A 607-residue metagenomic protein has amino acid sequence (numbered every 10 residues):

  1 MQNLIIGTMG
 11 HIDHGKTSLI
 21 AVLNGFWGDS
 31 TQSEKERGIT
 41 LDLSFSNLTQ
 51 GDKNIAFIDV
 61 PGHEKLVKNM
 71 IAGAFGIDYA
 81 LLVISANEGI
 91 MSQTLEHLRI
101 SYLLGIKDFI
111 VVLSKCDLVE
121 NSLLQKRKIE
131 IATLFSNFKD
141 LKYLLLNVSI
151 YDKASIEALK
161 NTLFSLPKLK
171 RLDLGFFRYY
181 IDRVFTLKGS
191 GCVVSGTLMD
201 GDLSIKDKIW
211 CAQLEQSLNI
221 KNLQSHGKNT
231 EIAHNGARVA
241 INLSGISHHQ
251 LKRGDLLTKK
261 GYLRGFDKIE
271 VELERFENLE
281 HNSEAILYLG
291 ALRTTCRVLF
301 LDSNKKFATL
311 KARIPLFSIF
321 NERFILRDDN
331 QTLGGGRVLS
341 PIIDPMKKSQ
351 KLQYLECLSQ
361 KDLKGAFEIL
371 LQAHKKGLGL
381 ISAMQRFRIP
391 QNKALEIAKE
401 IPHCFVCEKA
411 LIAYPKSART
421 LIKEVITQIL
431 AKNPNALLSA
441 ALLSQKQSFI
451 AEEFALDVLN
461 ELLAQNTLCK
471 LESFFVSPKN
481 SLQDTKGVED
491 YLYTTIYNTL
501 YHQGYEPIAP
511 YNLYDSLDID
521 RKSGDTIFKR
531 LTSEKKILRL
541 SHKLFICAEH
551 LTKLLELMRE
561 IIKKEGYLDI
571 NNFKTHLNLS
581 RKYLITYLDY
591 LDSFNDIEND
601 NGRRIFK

Functional and structural regions predicted by a protein language model:
M1-F57: Conserved G1/Walker A P-loop phosphate-binding module
T8, D108, V119-L123, T133 (+4 more regions): C-terminal effector modules of nucleic-acid-centric enzymes and ribosome-associated factors
M9-H11, S33, G38-I39, N47-T49 (+11 more regions): Replace "in large, NTP-powered and nucleic-acid-processing enzymes" with "in large, NTP-powered factors and other
D13, L19, G38, D59 (+8 more regions): Residue-level signature of catalytic and energy-coupling elements of molecular machines, predominantly ATP/GTP-dependent
S30, M91-S92, L118-S122, A154-A158 (+1 more regions): Switch/connector loops and helix/strand junctions flanking conserved nucleotide-binding motifs in nucleotide-processing
V60-K65, F75-E96, I106-Q125: Conserved Switch II/interswitch segment of TRAFAC-class P-loop GTPases
C116, T133-E277: Conserved catalytic-core segments of large NTP-driven translation/proteostasis enzymes
